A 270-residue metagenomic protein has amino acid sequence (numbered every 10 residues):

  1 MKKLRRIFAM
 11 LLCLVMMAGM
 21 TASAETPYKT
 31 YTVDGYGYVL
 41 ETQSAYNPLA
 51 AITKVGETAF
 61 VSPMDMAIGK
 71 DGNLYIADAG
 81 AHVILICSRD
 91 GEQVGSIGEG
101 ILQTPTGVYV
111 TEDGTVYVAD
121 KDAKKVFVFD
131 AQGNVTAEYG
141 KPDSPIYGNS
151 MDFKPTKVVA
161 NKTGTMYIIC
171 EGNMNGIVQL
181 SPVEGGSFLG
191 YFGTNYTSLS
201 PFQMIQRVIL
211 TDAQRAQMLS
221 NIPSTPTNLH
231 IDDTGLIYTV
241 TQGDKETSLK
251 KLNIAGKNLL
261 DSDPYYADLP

Functional and structural regions predicted by a protein language model:
A18-Y28: Sec-dependent signal peptide cleavage junction
Y31-G56, G98-E99, A137-S150, S187-N221 (+1 more regions): Surface-exposed loop and turn segments in beta-propeller and other repeat-based domains that flank or scaffold
I52-G80: Beta-strand-rich domains and repeat architectures in extracellular enzymes and scaffolds, especially beta-propellers
T58-M66, L102-G107, N149-N161, I205-D232 (+1 more regions): Signature of short aromatic-glycine-proline-rich micro-motifs recurring in repeat-based ectodomains
N73-Y75, T115-Y117, M166-I168, L236-T239: Conserved beta-propeller blade signature
A79, K121-D122, T163, E171-N173 (+2 more regions): Short loop/turn segments immediately following the C-termini of beta-strands
S88-G91, D130-N134, S181-G185, N253-G256: Short loop/turn segments that connect beta-strands within beta-propeller blades
